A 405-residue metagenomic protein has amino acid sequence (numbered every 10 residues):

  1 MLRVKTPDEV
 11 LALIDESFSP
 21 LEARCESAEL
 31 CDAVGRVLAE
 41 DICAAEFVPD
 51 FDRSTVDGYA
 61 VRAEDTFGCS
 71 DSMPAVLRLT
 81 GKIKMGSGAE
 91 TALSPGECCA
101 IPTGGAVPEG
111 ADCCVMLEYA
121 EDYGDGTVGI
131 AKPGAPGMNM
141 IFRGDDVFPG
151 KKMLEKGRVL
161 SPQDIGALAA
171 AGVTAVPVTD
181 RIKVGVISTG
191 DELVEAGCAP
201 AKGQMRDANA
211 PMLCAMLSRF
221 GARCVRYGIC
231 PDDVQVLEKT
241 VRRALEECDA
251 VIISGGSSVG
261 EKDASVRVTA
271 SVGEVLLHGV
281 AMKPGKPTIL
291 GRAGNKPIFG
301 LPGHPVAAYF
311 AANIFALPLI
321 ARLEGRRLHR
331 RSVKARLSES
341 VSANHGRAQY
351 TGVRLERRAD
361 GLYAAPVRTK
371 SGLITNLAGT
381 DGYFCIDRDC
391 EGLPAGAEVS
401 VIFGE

Functional and structural regions predicted by a protein language model:
M1-D8, T174-L301, P305-A311: Helix-rich terminal scaffold detector
L2, A60-R226, Y363, R368 (+2 more regions): Short, glycine/charged-enriched hinge/interface segments at domain edges or termini
L2-T6, C25, F51, G88 (+12 more regions): Catalytic cores of large soluble enzymes that bind and process phosphate-bearing ligands
R3-C69: Intrinsically disordered, low-complexity, positively charged segments
V4, D8-L11, E26-C31, E40 (+3 more regions): Flexible glycine/proline-rich
L11, D15, D57, L117-E118 (+13 more regions): Predominant activation on well-ordered alpha-helical scaffold segments within soluble catalytic domains
D15-E22, D41, V107, K151 (+11 more regions): Structural signal for hydrophobic packing residues in well-ordered secondary-structure cores of soluble enzyme domains
